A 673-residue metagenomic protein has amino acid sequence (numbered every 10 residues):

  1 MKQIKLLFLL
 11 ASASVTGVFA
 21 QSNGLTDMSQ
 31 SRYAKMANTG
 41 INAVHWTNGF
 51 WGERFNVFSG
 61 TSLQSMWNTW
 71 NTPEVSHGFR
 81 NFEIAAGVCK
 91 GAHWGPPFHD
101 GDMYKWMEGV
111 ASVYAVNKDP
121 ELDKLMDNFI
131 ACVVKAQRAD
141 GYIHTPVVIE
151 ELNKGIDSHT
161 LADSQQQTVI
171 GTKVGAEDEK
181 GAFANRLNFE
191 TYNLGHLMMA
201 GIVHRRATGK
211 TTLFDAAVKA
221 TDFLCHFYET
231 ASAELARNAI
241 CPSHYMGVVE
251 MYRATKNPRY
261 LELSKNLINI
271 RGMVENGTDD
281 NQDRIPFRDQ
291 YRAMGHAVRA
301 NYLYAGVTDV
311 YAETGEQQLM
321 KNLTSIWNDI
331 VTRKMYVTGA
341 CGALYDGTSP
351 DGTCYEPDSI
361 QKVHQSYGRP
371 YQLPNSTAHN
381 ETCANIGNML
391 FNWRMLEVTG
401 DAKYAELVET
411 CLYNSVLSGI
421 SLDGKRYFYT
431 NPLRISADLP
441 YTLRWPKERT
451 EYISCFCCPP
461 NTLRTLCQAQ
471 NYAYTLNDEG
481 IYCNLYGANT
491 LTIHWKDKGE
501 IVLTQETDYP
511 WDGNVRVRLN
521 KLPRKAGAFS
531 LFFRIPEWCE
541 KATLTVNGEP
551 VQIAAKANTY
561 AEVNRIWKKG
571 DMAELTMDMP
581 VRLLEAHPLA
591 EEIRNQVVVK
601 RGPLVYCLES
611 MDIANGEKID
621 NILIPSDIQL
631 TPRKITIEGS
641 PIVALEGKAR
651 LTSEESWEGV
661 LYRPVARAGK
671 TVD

Functional and structural regions predicted by a protein language model:
M1-N23: Bacterial Sec-dependent N-terminal signal peptides
Q21-D102, D127-G171: Low-complexity, Ser/Thr/Pro/Gly-enriched N-terminal "stalk/linker" regions
N23, A34, A86-M103, D119 (+8 more regions): Solvent-exposed loop and edge beta-strand segments that line ligand/cofactor-binding and catalytic clefts
N23, P73, L323, E406-N414 (+4 more regions): C-terminal beta-rich recognition modules with glycine/proline-rich loops and embedded aromatic residues
W51-E53, V57, M107-P120, G195-K210 (+6 more regions): Well-ordered alpha-helical scaffold segments within catalytic/enzyme domains
A86-F98, V113-P242, M246-M273, G277-T278: Extended ligand-binding groove/face enriched in aromatic
A312-R333, L373-K425: Catalytic-core region of carbohydrate-active enzymes that cleave or remodel glycosidic bonds
A526-V546: Beta-strand-rich binding/interaction modules
